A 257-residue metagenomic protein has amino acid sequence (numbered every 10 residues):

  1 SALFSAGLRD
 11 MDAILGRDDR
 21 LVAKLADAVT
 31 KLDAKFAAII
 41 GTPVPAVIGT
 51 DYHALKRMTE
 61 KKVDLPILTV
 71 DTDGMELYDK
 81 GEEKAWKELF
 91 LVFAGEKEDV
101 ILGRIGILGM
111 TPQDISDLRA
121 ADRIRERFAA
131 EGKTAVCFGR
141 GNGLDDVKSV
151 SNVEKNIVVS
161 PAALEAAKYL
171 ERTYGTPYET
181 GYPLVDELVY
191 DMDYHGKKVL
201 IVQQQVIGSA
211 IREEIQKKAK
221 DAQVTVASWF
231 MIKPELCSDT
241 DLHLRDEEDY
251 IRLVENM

Functional and structural regions predicted by a protein language model:
S1-M257: An N-terminal assembly and electron-transfer interface module characteristic of large anaerobic redox and radical
